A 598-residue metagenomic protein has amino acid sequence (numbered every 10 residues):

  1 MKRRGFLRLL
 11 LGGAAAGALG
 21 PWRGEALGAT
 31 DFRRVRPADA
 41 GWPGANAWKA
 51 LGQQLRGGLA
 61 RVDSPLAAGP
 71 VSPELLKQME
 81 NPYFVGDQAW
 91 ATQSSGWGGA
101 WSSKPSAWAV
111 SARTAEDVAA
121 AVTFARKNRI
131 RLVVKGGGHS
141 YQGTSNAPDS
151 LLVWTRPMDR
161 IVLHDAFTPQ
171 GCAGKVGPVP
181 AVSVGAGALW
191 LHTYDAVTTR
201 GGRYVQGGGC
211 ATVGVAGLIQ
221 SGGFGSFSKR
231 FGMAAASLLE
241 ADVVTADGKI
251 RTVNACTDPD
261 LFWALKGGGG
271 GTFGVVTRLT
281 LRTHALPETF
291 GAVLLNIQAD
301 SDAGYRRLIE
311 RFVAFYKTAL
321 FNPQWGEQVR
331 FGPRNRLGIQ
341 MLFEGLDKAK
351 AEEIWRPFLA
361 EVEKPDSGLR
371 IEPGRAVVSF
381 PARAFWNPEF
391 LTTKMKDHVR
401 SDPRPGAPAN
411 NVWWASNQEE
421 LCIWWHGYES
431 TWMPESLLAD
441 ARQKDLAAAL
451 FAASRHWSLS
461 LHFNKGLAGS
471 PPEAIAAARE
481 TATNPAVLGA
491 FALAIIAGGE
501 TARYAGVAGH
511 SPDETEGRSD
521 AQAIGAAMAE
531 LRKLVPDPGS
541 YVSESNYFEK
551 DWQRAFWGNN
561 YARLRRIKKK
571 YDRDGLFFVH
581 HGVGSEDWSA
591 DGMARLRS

Functional and structural regions predicted by a protein language model:
K2-S598: Soluble FAD-dependent oxygen oxidases
